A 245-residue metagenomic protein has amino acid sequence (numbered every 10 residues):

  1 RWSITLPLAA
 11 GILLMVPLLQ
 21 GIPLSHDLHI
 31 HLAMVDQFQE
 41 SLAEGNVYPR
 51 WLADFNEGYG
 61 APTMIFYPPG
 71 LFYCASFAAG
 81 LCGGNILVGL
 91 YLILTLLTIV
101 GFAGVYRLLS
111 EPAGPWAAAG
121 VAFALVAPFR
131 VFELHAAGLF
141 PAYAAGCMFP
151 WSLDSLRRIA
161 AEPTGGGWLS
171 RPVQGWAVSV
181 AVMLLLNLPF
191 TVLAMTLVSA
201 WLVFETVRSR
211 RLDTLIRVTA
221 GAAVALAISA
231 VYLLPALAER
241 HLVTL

Functional and structural regions predicted by a protein language model:
R1-L245: Membrane-embedded transmembrane-helix bundle of lipid-linked glycan/lipid transferases
